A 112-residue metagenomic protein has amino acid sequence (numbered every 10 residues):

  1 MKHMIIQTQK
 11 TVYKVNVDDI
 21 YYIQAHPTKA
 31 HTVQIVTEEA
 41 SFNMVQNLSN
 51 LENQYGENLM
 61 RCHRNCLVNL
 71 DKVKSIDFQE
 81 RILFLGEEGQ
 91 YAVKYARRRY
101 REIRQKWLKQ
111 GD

Functional and structural regions predicted by a protein language model:
M1-D112: Basic, polyanion-interacting recognition surfaces, primarily in bacterial LytTR/OmpR-type DNA-binding effector domains
